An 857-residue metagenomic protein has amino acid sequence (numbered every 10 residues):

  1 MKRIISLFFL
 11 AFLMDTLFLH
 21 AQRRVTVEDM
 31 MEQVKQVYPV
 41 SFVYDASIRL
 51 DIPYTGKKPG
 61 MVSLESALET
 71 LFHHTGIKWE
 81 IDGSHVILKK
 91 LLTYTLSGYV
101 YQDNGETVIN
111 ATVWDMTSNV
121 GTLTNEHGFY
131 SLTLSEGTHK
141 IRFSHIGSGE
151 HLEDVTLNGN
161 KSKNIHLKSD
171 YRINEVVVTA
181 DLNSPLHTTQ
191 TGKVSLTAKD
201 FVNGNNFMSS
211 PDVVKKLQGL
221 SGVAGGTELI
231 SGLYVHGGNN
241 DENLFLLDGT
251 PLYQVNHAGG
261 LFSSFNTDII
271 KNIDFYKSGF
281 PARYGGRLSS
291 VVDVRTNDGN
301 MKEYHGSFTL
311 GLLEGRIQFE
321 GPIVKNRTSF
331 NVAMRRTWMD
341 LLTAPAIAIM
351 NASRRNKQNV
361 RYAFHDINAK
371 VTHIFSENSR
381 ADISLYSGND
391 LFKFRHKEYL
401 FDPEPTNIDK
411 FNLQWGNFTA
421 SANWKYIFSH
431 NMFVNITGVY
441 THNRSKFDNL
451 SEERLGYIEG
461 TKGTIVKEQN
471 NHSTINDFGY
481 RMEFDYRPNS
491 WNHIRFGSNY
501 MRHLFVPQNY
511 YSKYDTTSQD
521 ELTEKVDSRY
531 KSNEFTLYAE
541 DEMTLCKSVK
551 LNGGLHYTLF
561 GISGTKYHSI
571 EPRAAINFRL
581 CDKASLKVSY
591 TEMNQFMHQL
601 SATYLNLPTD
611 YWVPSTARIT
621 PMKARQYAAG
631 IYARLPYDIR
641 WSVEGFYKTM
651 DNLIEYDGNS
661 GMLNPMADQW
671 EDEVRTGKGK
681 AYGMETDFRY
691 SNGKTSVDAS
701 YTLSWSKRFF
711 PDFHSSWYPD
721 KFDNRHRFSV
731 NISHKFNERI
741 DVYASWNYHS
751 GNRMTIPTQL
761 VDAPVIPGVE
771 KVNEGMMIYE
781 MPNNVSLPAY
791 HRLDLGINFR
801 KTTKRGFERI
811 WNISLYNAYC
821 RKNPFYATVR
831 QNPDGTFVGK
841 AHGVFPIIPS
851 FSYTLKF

Functional and structural regions predicted by a protein language model:
M31-S41, T75, V86-I87, L91-M116 (+3 more regions): Short, acidic, small-residue-rich periplasmic hinge/interaction motif at the N-terminus of Gram-negative outer-membrane
F72, L123, G147-G149, K161 (+3 more regions): Periplasmic N-terminal accessory/gating domains of Gram-negative outer-membrane beta-barrel systems
D115-F129: Short, acidic Ser/Thr/Gly-rich low-complexity loop/linker segments typical of extracellular and cell-surface proteins
L313-R336, A352-F394, N412-Y440, P488-N489 (+1 more regions): Transmembrane beta-barrel wall of Gram-negative outer-membrane proteins
L391-K393, E398, R444, Y511-S512 (+4 more regions): Surface-exposed extracellular loop regions of Gram-negative outer-membrane beta-barrel proteins, predominantly
D477-G479, K525-K531, T536, T616 (+5 more regions): Outer membrane beta-barrel strand-and-loop segments of large Gram-negative receptors, especially TonB-dependent
Y647-T649, W670-I756: Gram-negative outer-membrane beta-barrel transporters
R739, Y748-N773, P788-D794, N798-F857: C-terminal beta-signal and adjacent terminal beta-strands/loops of Gram-negative outer-membrane beta-barrel proteins
